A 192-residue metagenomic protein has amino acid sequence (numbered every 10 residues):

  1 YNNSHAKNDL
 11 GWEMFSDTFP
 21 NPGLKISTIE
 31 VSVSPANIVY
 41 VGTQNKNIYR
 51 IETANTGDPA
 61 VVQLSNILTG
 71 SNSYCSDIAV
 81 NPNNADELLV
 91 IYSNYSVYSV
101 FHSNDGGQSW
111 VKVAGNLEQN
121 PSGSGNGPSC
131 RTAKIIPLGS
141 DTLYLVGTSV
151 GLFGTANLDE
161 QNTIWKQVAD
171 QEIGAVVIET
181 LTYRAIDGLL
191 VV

Functional and structural regions predicted by a protein language model:
Y1, I38-Y40, E87-L89, F101 (+3 more regions): Conserved beta-propeller blade signature
Y1, N47-I48, N94-Y98, G151-F153: Short glycine/acidic-enriched loop and turn motifs that connect beta-strands
Y1-A6, R50-A54, P82, S103-N104 (+2 more regions): Conserved Ser/Thr-centered positions that define the repeating blades of beta-propeller domains
D9-D17, P59-N66, V111-G115, I164-D170: Beta-propeller fold detector
P20-L24, N72-S73, A114-T132, T163-A185: Conserved blade-ending motifs and adjacent loop-strand segments that build the rim/top face of beta-propeller domains
I26-S34, I78-N83, N126-S140, L181-I186: Structural signature of eukaryotic scaffold interfaces centered on beta-propeller domains
P35, T43-N45, N84, S96-V97 (+4 more regions): Short loop/turn segments that connect beta-strands within the blades of beta-propeller domains, predominantly WD40
